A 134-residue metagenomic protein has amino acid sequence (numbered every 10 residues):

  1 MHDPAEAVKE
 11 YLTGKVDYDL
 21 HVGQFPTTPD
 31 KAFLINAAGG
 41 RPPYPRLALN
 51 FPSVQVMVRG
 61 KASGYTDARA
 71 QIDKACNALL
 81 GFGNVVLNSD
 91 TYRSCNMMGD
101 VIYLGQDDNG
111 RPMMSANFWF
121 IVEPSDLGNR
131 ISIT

Functional and structural regions predicted by a protein language model:
M1-R46, F82-D90, R130-T134: Small/polar-rich, solvent-exposed N-terminal microdomains that initiate assembly or binding
P4, D67, G110: Conserved acidic
R41, L49-N50, R59-D67, M98: Short, conserved turn/kink motifs that form compact alpha/beta structural patches or helix kinks used as
P43, G64-T66, P124-G128: Residue-level signal for secondary-structure boundary sites
P43-A48, D107-N109: Short, solvent-exposed beta-strand/turn "edge" segments of beta-rich domains on protein surfaces
A48-A62, A75, P112-E123: Oligomerization/assembly interface segments of phage tail-like spikes and tubes
K61-F82: Extracellular/virion structural assembly segments
L79-S132: Acidic-leaning, charged glycine-interspersed low-complexity segments
